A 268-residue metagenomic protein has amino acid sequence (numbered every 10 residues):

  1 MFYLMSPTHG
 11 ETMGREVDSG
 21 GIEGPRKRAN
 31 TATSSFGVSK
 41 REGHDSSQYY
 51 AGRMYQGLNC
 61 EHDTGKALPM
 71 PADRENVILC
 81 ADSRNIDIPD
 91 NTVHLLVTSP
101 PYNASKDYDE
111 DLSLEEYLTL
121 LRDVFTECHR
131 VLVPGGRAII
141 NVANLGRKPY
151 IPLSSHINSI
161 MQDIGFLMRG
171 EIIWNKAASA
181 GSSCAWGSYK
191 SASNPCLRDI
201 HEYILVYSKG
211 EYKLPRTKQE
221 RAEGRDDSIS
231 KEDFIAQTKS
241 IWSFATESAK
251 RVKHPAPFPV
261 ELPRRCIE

Functional and structural regions predicted by a protein language model:
F2-E268: Core catalytic lobe of class I
